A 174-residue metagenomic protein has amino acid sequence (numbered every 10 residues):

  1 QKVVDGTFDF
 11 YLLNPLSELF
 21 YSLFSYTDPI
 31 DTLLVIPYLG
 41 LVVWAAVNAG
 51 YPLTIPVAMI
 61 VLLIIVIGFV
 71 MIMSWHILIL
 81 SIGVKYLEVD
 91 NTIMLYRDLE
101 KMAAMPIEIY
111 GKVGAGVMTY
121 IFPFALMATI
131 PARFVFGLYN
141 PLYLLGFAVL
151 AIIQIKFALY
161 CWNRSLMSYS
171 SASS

Functional and structural regions predicted by a protein language model:
Q1-I36: Hydrophobic alpha-helical transmembrane segments of multi-pass membrane transport proteins
K2-L16, V61-I67, L87-A103: Hydrophobic alpha-helical transmembrane segments
L19-S25, M59, L63, A103 (+1 more regions): Alpha-helical membrane-protein architecture signal
S22-D31, K112-G116, Y143-L144: Alpha-helical segments in transporter systems
I30-K85, P141, G146, I153-K156 (+1 more regions): Alpha-helical transmembrane segments and their short interhelical loops
H76, L80-F134: Transmembrane helix segments
L126-A148: Extracellular/periplasmic helix-loop-helix junctions in multi-pass membrane proteins
A151-S174: Junction motif at the cytosolic side of a transmembrane helix
